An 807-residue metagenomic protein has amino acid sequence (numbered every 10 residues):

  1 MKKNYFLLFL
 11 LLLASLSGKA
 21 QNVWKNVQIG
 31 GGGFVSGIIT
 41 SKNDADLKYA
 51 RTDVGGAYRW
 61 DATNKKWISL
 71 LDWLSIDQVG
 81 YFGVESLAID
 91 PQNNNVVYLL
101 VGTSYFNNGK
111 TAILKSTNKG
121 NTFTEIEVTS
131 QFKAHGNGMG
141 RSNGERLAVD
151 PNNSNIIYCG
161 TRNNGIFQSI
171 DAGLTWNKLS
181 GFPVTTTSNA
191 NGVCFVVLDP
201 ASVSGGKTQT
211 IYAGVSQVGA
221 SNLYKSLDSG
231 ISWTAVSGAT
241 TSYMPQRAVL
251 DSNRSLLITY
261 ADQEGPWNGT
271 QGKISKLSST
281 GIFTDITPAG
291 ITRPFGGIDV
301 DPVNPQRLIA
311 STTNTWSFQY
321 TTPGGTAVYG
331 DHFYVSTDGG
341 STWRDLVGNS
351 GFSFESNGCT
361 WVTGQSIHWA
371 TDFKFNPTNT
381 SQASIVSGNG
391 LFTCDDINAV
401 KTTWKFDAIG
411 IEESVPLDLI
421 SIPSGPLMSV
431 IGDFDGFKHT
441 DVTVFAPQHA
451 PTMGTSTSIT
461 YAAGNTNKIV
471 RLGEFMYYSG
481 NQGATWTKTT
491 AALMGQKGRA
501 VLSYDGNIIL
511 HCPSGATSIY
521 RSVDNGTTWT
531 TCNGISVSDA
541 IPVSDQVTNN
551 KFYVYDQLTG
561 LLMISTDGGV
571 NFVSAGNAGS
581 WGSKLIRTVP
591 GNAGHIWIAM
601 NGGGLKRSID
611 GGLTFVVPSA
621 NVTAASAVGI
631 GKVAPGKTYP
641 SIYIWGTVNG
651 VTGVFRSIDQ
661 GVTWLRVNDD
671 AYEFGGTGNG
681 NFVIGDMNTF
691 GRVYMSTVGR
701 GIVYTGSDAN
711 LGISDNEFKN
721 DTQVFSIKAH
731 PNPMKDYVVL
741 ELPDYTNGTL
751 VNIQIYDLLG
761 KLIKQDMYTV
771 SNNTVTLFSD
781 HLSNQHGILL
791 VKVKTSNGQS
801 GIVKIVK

Functional and structural regions predicted by a protein language model:
L7-F9, L16-K19, E717-H730, M734-K807: C-terminal outer-membrane/trafficking sorting elements
G33-G37, Y81-A88, M139-L147, A190-V197 (+6 more regions): Signature of short aromatic-glycine-proline-rich micro-motifs recurring in repeat-based ectodomains
G55-G56, T103-N107, N164-G165, Q217-A220 (+10 more regions): Short glycine/acidic-enriched loop and turn motifs that connect beta-strands
R59-D61, P91, S116-T117, P151 (+14 more regions): Conserved Ser/Thr-centered positions that define the repeating blades of beta-propeller domains
D72-Q78, E127-G138, F182-T187, D345-G364 (+1 more regions): Surface-exposed loop and turn segments in beta-propeller and other repeat-based domains that flank or scaffold
L100-T111, Q209, A261-G272, T312-D331 (+2 more regions): Short, conserved, GDST-rich strand-edge loop motifs in beta-rich repeat architectures
T292-R293, E355-G358, F406-L417, M453-S456 (+2 more regions): Conserved blade-ending motifs and adjacent loop-strand segments that build the rim/top face of beta-propeller domains
G675-L711: Blade-level signature of beta-propeller repeat domains, shared across WD40, Kelch, NHL, RCC1 and BNR/Asp-box propellers
